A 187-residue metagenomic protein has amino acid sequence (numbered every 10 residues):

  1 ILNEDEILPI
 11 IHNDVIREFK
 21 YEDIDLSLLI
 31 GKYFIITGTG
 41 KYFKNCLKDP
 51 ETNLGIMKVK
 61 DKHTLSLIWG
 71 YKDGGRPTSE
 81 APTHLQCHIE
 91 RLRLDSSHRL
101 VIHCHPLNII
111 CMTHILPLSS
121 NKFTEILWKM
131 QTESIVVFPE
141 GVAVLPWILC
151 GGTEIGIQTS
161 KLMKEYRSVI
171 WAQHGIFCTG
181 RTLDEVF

Functional and structural regions predicted by a protein language model:
I1-F187: Glycine-rich flexible loops
